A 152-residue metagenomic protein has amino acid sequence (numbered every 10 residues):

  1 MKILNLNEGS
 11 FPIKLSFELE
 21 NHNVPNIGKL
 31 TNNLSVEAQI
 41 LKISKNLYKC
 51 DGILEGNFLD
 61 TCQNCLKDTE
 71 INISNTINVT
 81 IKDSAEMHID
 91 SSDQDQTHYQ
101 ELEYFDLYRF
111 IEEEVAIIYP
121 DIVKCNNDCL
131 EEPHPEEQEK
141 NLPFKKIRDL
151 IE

Functional and structural regions predicted by a protein language model:
M1-E152: Structured interface patches
